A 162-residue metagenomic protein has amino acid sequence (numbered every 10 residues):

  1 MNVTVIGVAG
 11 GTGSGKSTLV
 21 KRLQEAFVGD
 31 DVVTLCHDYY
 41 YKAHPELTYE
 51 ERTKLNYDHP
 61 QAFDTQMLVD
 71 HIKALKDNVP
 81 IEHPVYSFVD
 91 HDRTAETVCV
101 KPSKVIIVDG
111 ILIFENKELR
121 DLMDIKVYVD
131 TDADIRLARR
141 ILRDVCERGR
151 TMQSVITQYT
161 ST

Functional and structural regions predicted by a protein language model:
V5-G7: Short hydrophobic/aromatic beta-strand immediately N-terminal to the Walker A/P-loop
G11: P-loop (Walker A) phosphate-binding loop of NTP-binding proteins
K16: Conserved lysine of the Walker
L19: Hydrophobic positions on the alpha1 helix immediately C-terminal to the Walker A/P-loop
E25-V33: Post-Walker A helix-loop "phosphate-sensing" segment adjacent to the P-loop in P-loop NTPases
V33-T34, K42, E46-D90: Conserved nucleotide-sensing/catalytic segment adjacent to the nucleotide-binding pocket in NTP-handling enzymes
T94-R148: ATP-dependent NMP and nucleoside kinases share a basic, alpha-helical "lid"
C146-T162: Small-molecule kinase domains that catalyze NTP-dependent phosphoryl transfer to phosphate-bearing small molecules
